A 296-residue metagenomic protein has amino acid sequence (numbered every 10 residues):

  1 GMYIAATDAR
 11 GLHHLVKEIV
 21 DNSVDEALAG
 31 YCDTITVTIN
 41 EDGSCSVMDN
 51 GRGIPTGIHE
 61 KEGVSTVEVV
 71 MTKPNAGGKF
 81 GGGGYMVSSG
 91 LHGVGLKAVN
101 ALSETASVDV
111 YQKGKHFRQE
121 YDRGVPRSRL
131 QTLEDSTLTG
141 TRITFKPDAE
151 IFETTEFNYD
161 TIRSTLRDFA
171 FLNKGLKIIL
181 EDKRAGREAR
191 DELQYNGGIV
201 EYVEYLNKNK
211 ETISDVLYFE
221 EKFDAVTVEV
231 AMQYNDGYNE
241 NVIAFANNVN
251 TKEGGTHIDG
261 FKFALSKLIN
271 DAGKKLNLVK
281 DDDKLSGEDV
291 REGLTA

Functional and structural regions predicted by a protein language model:
G1-K17, V69-M71: Bergerat-fold GHKL ATPase/HATPase_c domain
M2-R10, P55-K61, M86, F152 (+1 more regions): Flexible beta-alpha connector loops of hexameric P-loop NTPases
Y3-A6, G82-L91, V242-K252: Short, conserved non-catalytic motifs in the polymerase core
A9-T34, G95-L102: Conserved ATP-binding N-box helix of the HATPase_c
D25, A29, G53-T56, T72-F80 (+1 more regions): Conserved helix-loop functional segments at active or binding sites
T34-E41: Short beta-strand/loop element within the Bergerat-fold HATPase_c
G43-T66, G77-Y205: GHKL-type ATPase core
D160, R167-F169, G175, I179-A296: GHKL/Histidine-kinase-like ATPase module
